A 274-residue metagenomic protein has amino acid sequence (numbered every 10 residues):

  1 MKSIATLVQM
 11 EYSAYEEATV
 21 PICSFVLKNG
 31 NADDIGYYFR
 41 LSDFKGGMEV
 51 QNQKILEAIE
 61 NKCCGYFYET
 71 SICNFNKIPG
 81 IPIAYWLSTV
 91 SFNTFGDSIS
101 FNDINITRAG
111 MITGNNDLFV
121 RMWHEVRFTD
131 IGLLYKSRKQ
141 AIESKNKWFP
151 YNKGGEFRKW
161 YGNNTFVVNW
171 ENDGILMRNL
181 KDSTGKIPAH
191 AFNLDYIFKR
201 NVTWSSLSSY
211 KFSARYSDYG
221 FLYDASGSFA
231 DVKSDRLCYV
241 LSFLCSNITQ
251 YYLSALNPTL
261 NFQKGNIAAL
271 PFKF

Functional and structural regions predicted by a protein language model:
K2-A5, S13-K186, H190-T203: Polynucleotide-recognition surfaces of large bacterial nucleic-acid defense/processing enzymes
K2-M10, C245-Y252: Conserved short secondary-structure elements within globular domains
A5-E11, K147, S183-H190, I197-K199 (+2 more regions): Glycine- and acidic
V8-E11, N29, K153, S206-S208 (+3 more regions): Active-site proximal loops enriched in glycine and acidic residues that flank catalytic Cys/His/Asp and coordinate
M10-A14, N257-T259: Short, solvent-exposed loop/turn elements at beta->coil junctions and helix N-caps that rim active or binding pockets
D195, S205-A269: Basic, amphipathic alpha-helical recognition segments used for DNA target recognition
